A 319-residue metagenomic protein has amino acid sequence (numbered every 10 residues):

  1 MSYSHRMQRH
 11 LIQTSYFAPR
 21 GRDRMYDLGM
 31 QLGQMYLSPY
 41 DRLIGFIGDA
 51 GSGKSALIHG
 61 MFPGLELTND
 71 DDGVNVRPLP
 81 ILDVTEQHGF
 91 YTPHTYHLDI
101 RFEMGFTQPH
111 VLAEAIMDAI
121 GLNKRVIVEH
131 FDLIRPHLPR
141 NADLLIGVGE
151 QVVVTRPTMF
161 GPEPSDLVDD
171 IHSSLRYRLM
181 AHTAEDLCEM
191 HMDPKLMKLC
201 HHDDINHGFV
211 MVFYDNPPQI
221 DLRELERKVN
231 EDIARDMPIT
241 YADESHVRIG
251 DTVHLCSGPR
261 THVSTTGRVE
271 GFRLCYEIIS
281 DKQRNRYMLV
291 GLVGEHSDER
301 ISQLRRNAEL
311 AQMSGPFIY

Functional and structural regions predicted by a protein language model:
M1-L11, H130-G147, G258-S264, G271-F272 (+1 more regions): Long, basic/Gly/Ser/Thr-rich N-terminal segments that mediate initial subcellular attachment or targeting
S2-P39: N-terminal pre-Walker A segment at the start of P-loop NTPase domains
R42-E66: Glycine-rich phosphate-binding P-loop
L43-G45, T92-R101, N206-F213: Short glycine-rich, basic-tinged beta-strand/loop micro-motifs
I44, M61-G64, A142-L144, H182 (+1 more regions): Conserved mixed alpha/beta catalytic, RNA-binding, or beta-rich assembly cores of soluble enzyme, regulatory
N69-D132: Conserved nucleotide-sensing/catalytic segment adjacent to the nucleotide-binding pocket in NTP-handling enzymes
M117-L175: Replace "adjacent to P-loop NTPase cores in ATP/GTP-dependent enzymes" with "adjacent to NTP-binding cores
P162-Y319: Active-/binding-site microenvironments in catalytic and ligand-binding cores
